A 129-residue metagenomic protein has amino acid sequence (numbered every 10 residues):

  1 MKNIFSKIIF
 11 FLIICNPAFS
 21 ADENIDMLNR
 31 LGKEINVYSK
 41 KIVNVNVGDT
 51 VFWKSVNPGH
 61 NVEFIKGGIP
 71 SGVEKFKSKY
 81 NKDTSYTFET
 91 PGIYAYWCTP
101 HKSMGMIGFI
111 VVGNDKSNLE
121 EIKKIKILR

Functional and structural regions predicted by a protein language model:
K2-F11: Sec-dependent signal peptide recognition, specifically the positively charged N-region followed immediately by
F11-F19: Hydrophobic h-region of N-terminal signal peptides that target proteins for export in Gram-negative bacteria
F19-R129: Extracytoplasmic copper-binding redox domains, predominantly the cupredoxin/blue-copper superfamily
